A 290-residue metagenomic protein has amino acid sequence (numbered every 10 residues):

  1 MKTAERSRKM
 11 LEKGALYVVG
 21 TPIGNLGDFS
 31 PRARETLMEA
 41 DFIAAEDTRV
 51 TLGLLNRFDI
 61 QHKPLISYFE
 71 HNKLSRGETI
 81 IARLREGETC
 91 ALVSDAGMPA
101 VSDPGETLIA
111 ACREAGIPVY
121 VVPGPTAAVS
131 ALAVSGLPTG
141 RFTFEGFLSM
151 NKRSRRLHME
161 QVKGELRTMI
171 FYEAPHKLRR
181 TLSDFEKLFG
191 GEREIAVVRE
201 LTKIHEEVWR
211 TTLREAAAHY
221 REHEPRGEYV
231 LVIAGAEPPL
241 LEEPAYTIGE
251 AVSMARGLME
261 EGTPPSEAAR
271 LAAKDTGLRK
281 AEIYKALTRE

Functional and structural regions predicted by a protein language model:
K2-F69: Glycine-rich, flexible N-terminal cofactor/catalytic loop recognition
K2-T3, K13, T168, P175-E290: A contiguous loop/helix-start segment that scaffolds small-molecule binding in enzyme catalytic cores
G14-L16, E86-A91, R167-T168: Loop/turn-to-beta-strand initiation segments
L37-I43, G116-Y120, T168-M169: Short active-site oxyanion
A45, V121-G124, F171, V197: General beta-strand structural signal in soluble alpha/beta enzymes
I66-L74, L148-K152: Conserved helicase motor
G77-T126: Glycine/small-residue-rich loop that forms an oxyanion/phosphate-binding "nest" at active or ligand-binding sites
T107-E165: Class I SAM-dependent methyltransferase SAM-binding "motif I" and its flanking Rossmann-like core
